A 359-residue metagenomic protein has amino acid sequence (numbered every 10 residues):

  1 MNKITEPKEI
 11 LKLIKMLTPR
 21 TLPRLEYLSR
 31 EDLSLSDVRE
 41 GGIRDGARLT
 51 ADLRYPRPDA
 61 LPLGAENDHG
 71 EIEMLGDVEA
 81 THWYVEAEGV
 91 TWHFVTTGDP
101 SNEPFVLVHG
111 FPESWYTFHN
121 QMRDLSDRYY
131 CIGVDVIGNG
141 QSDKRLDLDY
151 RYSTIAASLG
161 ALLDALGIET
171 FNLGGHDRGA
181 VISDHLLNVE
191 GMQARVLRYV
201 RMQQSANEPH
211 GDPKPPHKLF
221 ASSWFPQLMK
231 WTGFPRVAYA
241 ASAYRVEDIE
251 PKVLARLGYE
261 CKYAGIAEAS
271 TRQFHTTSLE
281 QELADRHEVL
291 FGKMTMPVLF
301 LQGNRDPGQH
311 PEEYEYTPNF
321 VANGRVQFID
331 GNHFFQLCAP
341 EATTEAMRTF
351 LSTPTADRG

Functional and structural regions predicted by a protein language model:
N2, E6-T81, V90-T97, I132 (+5 more regions): Flexible "cap/lid" subdomain of the alpha/beta-hydrolase fold that forms the substrate-access gate
V90, T96-Q141: Conserved HGGG/HGGXW glycine-rich cap/lid loop of the alpha/beta-hydrolase fold
G331-T344: Catalytic histidine-centered segment of alpha/beta-hydrolase-like enzymes
R358-G359: C-terminal amphipathic helix plus adjacent low-complexity, charged tail appended to glycosyltransferase catalytic
